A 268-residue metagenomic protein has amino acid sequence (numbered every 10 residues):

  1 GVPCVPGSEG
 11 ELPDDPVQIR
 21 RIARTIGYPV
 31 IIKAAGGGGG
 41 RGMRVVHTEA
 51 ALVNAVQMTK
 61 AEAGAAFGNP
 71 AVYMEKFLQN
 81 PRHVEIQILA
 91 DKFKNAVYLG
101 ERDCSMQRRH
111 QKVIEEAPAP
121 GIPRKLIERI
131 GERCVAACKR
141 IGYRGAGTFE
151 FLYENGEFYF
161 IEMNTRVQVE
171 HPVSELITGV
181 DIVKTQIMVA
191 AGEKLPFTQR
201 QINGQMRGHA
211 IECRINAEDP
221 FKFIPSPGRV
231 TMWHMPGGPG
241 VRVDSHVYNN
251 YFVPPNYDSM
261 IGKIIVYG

Functional and structural regions predicted by a protein language model:
G1-A35, G42: A conserved helix-loop-beta module that forms one wall/lid of the active-site cleft in ATP-utilizing catalytic domains
A34, G39, V46-G268: ATP-dependent carboxylate activation and anion-phosphoryl transfer catalytic cores that bind Mg-ATP to form
